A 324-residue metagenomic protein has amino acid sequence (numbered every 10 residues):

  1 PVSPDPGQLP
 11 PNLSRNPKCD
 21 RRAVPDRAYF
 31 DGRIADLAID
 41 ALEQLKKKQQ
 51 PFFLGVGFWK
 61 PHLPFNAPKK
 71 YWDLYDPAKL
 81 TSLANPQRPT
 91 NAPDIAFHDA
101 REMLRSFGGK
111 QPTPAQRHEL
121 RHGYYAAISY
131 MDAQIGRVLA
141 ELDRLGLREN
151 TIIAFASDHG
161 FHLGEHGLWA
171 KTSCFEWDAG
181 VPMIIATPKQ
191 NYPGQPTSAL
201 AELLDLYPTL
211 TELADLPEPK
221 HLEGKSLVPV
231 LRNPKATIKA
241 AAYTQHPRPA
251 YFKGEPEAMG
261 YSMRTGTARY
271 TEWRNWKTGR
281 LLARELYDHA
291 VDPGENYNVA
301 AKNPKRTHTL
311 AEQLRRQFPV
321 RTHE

Functional and structural regions predicted by a protein language model:
P1-D36, D40-P51, G55-L200, L213-H221 (+3 more regions): Active-site-proximal cap/lid insertion segments
A41-L42, L139, L231, L314 (+1 more regions): Hydrophobic residues within well-ordered, non-membrane alpha-helices that form the packing/core of soluble catalytic
F52, H323-E324: Replace the tail clause
V56, Y75, V230-L231, M263 (+3 more regions): A generic structural signal for nonpolar/aromatic side chains embedded in well-ordered alpha-helices
H159-E165, N191-Y192, L204-Y207, E212-H289 (+1 more regions): C-terminal cap/loop subdomain of S1 sulfatases and analogous C-terminal strand-loop tails that border
Y297, A301-K305: A short acidic/glycine-rich loop-to-helix N-cap element
K305, T322-H323: Membrane-associated feature with strongest affinity for ZDHHC
